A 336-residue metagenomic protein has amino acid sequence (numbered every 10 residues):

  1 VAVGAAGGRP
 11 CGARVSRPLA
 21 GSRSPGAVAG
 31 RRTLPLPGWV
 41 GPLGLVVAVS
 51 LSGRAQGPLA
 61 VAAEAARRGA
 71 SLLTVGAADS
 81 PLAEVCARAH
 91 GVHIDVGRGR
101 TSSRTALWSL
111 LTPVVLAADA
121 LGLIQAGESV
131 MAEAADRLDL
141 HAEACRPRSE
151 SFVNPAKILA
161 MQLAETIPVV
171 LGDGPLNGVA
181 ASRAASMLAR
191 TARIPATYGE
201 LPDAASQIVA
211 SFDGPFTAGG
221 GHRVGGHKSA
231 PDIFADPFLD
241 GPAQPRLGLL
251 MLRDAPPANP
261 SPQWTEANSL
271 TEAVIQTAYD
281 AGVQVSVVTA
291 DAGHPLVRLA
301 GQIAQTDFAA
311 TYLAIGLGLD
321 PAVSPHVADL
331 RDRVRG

Functional and structural regions predicted by a protein language model:
V1-H141, S261-P262, E272-Y279: Glycine-rich phosphate-binding loops that contact phosphosugars or nucleotide phosphates
G4-A6, L51, G172-P175, L252-P256: Structural motif
V28-L34, I194-A205, Q284-G293: A generic structural motif
S80-G91, Q207-A210, L296-A300: Glycine-rich, charge-decorated loop segments at or immediately adjacent to ligand/cofactor-binding or catalytic sites
R100, D119-G241, G336: Active-site phosphate/pyrophosphate-binding segments
R223-S324: C-terminal active-site/capping subdomain that shapes the small-molecule cofactor and substrate pocket of enzyme
P321-G336: Short, small/acidic-rich helices and loops at N termini and domain boundaries of DNA replication/processing enzymes
